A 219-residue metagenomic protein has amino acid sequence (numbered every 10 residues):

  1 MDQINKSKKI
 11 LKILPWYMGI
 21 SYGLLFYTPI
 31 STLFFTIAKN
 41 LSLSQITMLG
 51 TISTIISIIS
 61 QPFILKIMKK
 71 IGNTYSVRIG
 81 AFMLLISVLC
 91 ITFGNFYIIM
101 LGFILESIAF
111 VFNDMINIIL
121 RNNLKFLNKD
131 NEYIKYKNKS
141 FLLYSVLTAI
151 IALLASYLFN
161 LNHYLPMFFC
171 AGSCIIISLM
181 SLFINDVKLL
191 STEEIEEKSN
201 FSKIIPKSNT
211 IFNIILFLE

Functional and structural regions predicted by a protein language model:
D2-I58, N209-E219: Helix-loop boundary and gating motifs at the non-cytosolic
F34-A38, T148-F168: Transmembrane alpha-helix termini and helix-breaking/packing motifs in multi-pass membrane transporters
S60-N73, F159: Helix-to-loop junctions at the C-terminal end of transmembrane segments in multipass secondary transporters
Y75-C90, A171: Structural signature of the two symmetry-related core transmembrane helices
I91-F103: Helix-loop junctions at membrane interfaces in 12-TM secondary transporters
I104-Y144: Cytoplasmic helix-loop-helix junction between adjacent transmembrane helices in 12-TM secondary transporters
L165-F183: Symmetry-related core transmembrane helices of the 12-TM Major Facilitator Superfamily/SLC fold
F183-I205: Flexible cytoplasmic inter-helical loops of multi-pass small-molecule transporters
